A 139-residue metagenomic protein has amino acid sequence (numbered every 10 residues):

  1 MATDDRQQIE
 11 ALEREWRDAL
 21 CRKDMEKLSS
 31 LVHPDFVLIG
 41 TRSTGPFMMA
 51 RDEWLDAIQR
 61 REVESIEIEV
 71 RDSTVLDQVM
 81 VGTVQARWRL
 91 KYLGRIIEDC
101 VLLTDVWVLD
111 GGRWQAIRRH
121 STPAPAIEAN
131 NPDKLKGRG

Functional and structural regions predicted by a protein language model:
M1-D35, E69, I127-G139: Short, low-complexity N-terminal intrinsically disordered segments enriched in polar/charged residues
R6-Q7, M25-Q78, I97: A solvent-exposed, acidic/Ser-Thr-rich amphipathic alpha-helical stretch
W16, W54, I68-T74, A86-W88 (+2 more regions): Hydrophobic/aromatic beta-strand elements that line small-molecule binding cavities or substrate pockets in beta-rich
D35, T83-K91: Generic short beta-strand segments
L76, L93, L109-R113: Flexible loop/coil segments at beta-strand boundaries within sensory signal-transduction domains
D77, Y92-R95, A126-N131: A short, polar/proline- and glycine-enriched secondary-structure boundary/capping micro-motif
C100-N130: Short beta-strand edge/turn micro-motifs at domain boundaries
